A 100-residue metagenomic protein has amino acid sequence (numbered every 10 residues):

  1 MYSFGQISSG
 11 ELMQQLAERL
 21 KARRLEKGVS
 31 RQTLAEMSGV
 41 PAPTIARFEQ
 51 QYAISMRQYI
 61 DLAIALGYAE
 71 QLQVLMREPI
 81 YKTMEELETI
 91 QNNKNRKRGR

Functional and structural regions predicted by a protein language model:
Y2-E26: A short, Lys/Arg-rich alpha-helix, primarily the initiator
E18-T33, N93-R100: Short basic helix-loop element that most often maps to the first helix and adjoining turn of HTH DNA-binding modules
G28-A46: Short alpha-helical DNA-recognition segment
Q51-I64: Short, basic-rich loop-to-helix N-cap that marks the start of a DNA-contacting helix
Q73-R100: Short, charged recognition helix plus adjacent turn of helix-turn-helix-like nucleic-acid-binding domains
